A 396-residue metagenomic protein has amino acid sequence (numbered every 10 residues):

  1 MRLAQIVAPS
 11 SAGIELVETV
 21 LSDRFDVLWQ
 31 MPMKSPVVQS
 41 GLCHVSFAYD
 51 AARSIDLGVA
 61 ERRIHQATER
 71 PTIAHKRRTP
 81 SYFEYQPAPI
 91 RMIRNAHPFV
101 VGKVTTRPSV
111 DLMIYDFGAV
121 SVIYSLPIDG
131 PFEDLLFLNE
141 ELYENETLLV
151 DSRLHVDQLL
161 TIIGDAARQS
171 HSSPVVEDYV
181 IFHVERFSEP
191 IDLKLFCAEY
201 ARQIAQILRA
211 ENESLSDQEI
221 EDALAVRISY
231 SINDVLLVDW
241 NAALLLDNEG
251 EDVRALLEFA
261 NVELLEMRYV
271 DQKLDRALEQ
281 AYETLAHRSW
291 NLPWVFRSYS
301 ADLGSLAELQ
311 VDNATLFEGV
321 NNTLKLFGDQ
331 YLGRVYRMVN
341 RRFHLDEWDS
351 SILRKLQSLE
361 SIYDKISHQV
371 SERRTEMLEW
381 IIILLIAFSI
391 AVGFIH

Functional and structural regions predicted by a protein language model:
R2-L3, N313: Bimodal feature
L3-D234: Short Lys/Arg-enriched alpha/beta "domain-start" segment
E61, H65, L136, D157-G164 (+9 more regions): Generic detector of well-ordered alpha-helical segments enriched in charged/polar residues, highlighting helical
I73-H75, L149-R153, L265-E266, Q272-R276 (+1 more regions): Short, surface-exposed, polar/charged, turn-prone segments marking secondary-structure boundaries
N95, V100-G102, W240-A243, D247 (+2 more regions): N-proximal short alpha-helices
H171-A301, S351: Peripheral, non-transmembrane regulatory/ligand-interaction domains of membrane transport proteins
Y269-I390: Membrane-associated alpha-helical segments
A391-H396: Juxtamembrane boundary at the C-terminal end of a transmembrane helix
